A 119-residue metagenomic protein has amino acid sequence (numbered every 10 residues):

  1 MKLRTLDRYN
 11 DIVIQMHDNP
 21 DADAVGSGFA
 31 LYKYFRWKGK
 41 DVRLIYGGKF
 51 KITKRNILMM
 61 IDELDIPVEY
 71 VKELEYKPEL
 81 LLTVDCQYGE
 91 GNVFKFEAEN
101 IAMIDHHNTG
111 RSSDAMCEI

Functional and structural regions predicted by a protein language model:
M1-I119: Replace "Mg2+/Mn2+-dependent" with "divalent metal-dependent
